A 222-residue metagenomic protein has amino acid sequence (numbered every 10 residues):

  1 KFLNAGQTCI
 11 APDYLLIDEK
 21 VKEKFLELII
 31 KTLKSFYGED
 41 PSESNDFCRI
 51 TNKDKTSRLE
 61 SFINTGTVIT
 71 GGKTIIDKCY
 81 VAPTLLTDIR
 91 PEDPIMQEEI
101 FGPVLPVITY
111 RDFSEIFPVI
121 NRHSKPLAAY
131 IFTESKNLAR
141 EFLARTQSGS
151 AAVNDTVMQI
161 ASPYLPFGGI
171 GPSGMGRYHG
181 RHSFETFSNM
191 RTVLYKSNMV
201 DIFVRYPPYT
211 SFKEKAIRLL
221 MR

Functional and structural regions predicted by a protein language model:
K1-L16, F36-G38, T74, N121 (+1 more regions): Active-site PLP-lysine loop of aminotransferase-like
Q7, G38-S44, T70-G72, A152 (+2 more regions): Flexible, glycine/charged-enriched surface loops at secondary-structure junctions
C9, K22-E23, T56, K136 (+1 more regions): Alpha-helix N-cap/helix-start and coil->helix boundary motif
L15-L16, R49, A129-I131: Short cationic amphipathic helices and targeting signals
I17-K20, E134: Structured loop/turn residues at secondary-structure junctions
E19-K125: NAD(P)-dependent aldehyde/semialdehyde dehydrogenase
Y80-R222: Conserved C-terminal structural/oligomerization subdomain of aldehyde/semialdehyde dehydrogenase
